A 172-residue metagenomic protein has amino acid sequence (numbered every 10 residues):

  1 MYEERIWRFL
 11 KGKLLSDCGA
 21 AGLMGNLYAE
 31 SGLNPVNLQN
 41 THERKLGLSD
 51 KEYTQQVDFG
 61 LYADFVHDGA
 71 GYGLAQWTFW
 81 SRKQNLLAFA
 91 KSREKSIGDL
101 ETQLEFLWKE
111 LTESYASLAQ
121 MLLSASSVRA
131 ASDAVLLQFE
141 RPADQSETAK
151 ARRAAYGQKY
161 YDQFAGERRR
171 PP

Functional and structural regions predicted by a protein language model:
M1, R5, S31-L123: Peptidoglycan-targeting cell-wall enzymes and recognition modules
M1-L33: Export/targeting segments at the very N-terminus of extracytoplasmic proteins
W7, L15, L33, A75 (+2 more regions): Broad hydrophobic/π-residue packing in well-ordered secondary structure
L14-M24, P35-H42, S117-S127, A131 (+1 more regions): Surface-exposed patches in mature extracellular/periplasmic domains of secreted proteins
A20-M24, G71-L74, L104, S132: Extracellular structured ligand-interaction cores
K83-P172: Non-catalytic cell-wall polysaccharide-engagement segments
